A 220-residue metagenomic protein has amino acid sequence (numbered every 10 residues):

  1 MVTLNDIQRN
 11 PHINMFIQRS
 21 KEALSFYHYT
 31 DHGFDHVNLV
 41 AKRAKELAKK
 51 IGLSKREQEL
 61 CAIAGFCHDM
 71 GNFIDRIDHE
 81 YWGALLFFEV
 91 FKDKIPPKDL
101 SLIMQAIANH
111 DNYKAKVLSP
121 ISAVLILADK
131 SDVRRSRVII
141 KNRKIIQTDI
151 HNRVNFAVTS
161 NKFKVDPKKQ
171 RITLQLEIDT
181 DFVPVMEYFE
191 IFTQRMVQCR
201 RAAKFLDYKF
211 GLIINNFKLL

Functional and structural regions predicted by a protein language model:
M1-D78: Acidic/His-rich, divalent-metal-binding segments that scaffold phosphate/diphosphate chemistry
R9-H12, F16, D99, P120 (+1 more regions): Alpha-helical structural motif
M15-E22, E89, Q105, N109 (+1 more regions): Charged/polar, solvent-exposed surface patches and flexible loops
F26, K49-V165: Divalent metal-dependent catalytic cores for phosphoryl transfer on phosphate-bearing substrates
Y29-H32, K116, E187, I191: Non-transmembrane, amphipathic alpha-helical segments
A44, V124, C199: Aromatic/hydrophobic pocket-lining residues that form π-stacking "cages" and hydrophobic walls in ligand
D132-L220: Terminal helices and disordered tails flanking the catalytic cores of nucleotide-processing hydrolases
